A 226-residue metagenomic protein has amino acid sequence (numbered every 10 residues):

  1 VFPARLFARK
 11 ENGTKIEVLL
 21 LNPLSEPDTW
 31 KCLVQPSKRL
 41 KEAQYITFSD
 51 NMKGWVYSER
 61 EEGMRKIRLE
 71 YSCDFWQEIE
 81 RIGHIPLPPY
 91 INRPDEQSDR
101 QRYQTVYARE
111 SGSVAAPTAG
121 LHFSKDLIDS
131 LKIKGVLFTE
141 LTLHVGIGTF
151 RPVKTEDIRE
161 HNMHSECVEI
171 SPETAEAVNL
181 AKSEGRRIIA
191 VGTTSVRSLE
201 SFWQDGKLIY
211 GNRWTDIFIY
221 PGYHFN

Functional and structural regions predicted by a protein language model:
F2-N226: Surface-exposed, charge/polar-rich loops and edge strands
